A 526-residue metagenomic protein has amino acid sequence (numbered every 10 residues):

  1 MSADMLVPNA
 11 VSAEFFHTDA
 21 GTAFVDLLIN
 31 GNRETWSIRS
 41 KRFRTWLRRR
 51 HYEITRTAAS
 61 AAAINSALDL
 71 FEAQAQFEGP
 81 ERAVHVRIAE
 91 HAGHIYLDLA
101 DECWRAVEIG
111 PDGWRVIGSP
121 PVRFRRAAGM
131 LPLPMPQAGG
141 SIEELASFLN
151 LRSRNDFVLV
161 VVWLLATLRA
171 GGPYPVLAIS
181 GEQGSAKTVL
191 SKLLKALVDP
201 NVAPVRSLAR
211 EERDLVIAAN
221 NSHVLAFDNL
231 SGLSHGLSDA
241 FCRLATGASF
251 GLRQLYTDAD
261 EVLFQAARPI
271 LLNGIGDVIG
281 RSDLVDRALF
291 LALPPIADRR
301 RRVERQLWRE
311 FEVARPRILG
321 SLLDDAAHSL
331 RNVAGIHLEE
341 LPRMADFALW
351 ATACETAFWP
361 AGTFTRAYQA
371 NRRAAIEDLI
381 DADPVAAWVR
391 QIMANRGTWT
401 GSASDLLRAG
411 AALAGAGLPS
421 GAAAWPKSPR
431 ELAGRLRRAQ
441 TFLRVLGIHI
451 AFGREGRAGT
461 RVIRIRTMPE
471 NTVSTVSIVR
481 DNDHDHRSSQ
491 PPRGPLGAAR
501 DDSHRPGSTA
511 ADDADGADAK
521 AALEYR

Functional and structural regions predicted by a protein language model:
M1-D4, V11-E34, R42-R50, F227 (+3 more regions): DNA transaction DNA-binding modules
I29, P111-N221, F347: P-loop NTPase catalytic core of nucleic-acid-dependent motor ATPases
N30, E34, I38-N155, V278: Segments of Walker-type
D199, S238-V262: Conserved catalytic/switch belt of AAA+ P-loop NTPases
D214-A218, Q254-L272: AAA+/SF3 P-loop NTPase mechanochemical coupling elements
N221-H223, A248, A266-P269, D283-A288: Short glycine-/polar-rich loops that comprise or flank the Walker A/P-loop and associated switch/sensor motifs
V224-A245, I275-D286: Conserved AAA+/SF3 P-loop NTPase catalytic/coupling segment centered on the Walker-B
G280-D298: A short helix-turn-beta junction within AAA+ P-loop NTPase domains corresponding to the substrate/partner-engaging
